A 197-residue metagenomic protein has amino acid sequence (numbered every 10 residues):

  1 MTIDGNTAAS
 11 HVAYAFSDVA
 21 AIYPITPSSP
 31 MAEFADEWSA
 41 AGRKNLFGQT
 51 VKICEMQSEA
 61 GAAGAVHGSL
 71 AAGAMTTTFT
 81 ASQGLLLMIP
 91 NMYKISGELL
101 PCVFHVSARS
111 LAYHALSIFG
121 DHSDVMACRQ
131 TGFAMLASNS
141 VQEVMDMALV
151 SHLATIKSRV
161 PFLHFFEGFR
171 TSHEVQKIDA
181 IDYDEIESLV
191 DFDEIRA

Functional and structural regions predicted by a protein language model:
M1-A127, G132, L149, G168-F169: Thiamine diphosphate
M31, E59-A62, A134, Q142-V144 (+2 more regions): A generic structural micro-environment signature that highlights single residues at secondary-structure boundaries
F47-V51, F162-A197: Conformationally flexible catalytic loops at phosphate/diphosphate-handling active centers
I118-G168, A180, F192: Conserved thiamine diphosphate
